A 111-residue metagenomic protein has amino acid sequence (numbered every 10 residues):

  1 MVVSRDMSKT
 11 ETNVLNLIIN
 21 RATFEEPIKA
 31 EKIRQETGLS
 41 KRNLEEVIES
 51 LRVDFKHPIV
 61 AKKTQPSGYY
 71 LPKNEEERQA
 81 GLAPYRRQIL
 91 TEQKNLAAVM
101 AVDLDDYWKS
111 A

Functional and structural regions predicted by a protein language model:
M1-N16: Short alpha-helical segments that sit at the start of domains
I19-E25, D54: Short helix-capping/hinge SLiMs at alpha-helix to coil transitions
K29-E36: A short acidic, leucine-rich amphipathic alpha-helix
L39-S50: Short amphipathic alpha-helical interaction segments
R52-K63: A short, conserved structural fragment
K63-K73: Minor-groove-contacting beta-hairpin "wing" of winged helix-turn-helix DNA-binding domains
P72-A80: Short, glycine/alanine-rich amphipathic alpha-helical segment that often forms an alpha-turn-alpha hairpin
Q79-A111: Long, low-complexity, charge-rich intrinsically disordered regions
